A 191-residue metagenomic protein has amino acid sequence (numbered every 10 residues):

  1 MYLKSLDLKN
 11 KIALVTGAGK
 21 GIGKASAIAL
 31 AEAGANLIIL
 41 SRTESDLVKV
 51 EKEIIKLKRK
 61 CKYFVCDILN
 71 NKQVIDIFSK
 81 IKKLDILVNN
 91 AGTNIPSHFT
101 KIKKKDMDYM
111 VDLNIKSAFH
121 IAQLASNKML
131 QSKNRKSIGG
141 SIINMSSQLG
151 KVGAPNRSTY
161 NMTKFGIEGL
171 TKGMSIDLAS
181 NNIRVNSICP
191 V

Functional and structural regions predicted by a protein language model:
I12, G19-G21: Conserved glycine-rich cofactor-binding loop
A35-K49: Conserved glycine-rich Rossmann-like NAD(P)H-binding loop of the short-chain dehydrogenase/reductase
H98-F99, K103-V111: Substrate-binding pocket helix/loop in short-chain dehydrogenase/reductase
T100, V152-S158, S180-N181: Active-site loop immediately N-terminal to the catalytic Tyr-X3-Lys motif of short-chain dehydrogenase/reductase
A122, T163, T171: Active-site helix of classical SDR
N127, I176-S180: Alpha-helical segment proximal to the catalytic Tyr-Lys
S147: Residue(s) in the substrate-gating loop at a strand-loop-helix junction that position the organic substrate next
